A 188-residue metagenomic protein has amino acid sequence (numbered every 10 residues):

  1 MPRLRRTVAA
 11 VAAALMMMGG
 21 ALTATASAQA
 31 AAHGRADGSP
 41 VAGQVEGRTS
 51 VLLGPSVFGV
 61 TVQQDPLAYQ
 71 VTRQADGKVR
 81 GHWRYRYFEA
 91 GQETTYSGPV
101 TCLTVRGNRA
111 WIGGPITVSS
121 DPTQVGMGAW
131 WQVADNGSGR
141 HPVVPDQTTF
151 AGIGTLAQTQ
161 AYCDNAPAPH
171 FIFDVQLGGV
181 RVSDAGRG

Functional and structural regions predicted by a protein language model:
M1-A30: Secretory targeting and sorting signals
A13-A14, V41, N108, W131: N-terminal hydrophobic or amphipathic segments with adjacent small-residue motifs that include Sec signal peptides
A26-S27, G54, F88, D121: Residue-level recognition of conserved structural "scaffold" positions that shape functional pockets and channels
A32-A75: N-terminal "first-domain core" detector
V60-Q132: Predominantly extracellular/secreted and cell-surface proteins with exposed, flexible low-complexity segments
R109-V175: Extracytosolic low-complexity repeat regions of secreted or lipid-anchored proteins
D174-G188: Short, low-complexity, Pro/Ser/Thr/Gly-rich segments in the mature regions of secreted, periplasmic
